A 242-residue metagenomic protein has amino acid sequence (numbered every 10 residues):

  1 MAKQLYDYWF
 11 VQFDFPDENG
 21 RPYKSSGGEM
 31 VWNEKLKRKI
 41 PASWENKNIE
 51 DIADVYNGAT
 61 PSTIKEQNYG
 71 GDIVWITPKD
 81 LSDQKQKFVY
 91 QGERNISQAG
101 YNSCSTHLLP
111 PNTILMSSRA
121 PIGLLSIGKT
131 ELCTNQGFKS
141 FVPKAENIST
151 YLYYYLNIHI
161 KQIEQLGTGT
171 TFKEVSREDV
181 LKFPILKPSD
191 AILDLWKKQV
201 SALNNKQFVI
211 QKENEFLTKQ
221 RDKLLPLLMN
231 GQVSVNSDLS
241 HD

Functional and structural regions predicted by a protein language model:
M1-F10, T63, N68-G70: Internal hydrophobic scaffold segments of catalytic domains
M1-Q4, G27-T60, K182, D190-L195 (+1 more regions): Non-catalytic DNA-recognition/assembly elements of restriction-modification systems
Q4-G28: Alpha-helical scaffold segments that mediate packing/assembly in large oligomeric complexes
S25, V31-W32, L36-P188, D238-D242: DNA target-recognition domains and sequence-specific DNA-contacting regions of bacterial/archaeal
